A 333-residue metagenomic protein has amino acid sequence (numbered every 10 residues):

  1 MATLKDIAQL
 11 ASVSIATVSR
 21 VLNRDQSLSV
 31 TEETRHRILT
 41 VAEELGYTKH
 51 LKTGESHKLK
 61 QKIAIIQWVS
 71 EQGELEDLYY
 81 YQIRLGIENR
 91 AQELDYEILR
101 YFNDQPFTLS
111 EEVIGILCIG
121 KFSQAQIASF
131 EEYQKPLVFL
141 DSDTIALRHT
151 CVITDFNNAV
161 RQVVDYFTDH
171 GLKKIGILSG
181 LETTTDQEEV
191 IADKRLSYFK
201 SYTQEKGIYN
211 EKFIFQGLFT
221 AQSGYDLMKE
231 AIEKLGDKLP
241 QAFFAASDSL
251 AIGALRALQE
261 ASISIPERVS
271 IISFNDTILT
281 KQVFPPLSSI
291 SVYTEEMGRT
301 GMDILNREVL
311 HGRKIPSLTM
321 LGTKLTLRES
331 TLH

Functional and structural regions predicted by a protein language model:
M1-H57: N-terminal helix-turn-helix DNA-binding module of bacterial transcription factors
A2, K58-D165, D169, E233 (+1 more regions): Alpha-helical recognition/docking segments in bacterial nutrient-uptake and carbohydrate-utilization systems
S19, S56-E74, K174-T184: Short beta-strand segments enriched in small/hydrophobic residues
E71-L78, F102-D104, I153-Q162, L178-K229 (+4 more regions): Hinge/beta->alpha junction and helix N-cap segments in small-molecule ligand-binding domains
V113-I119, G176-S179, I214, G236-S247 (+1 more regions): Periplasmic-binding protein-like
E233-H333: Flexible loop/turn connectors
